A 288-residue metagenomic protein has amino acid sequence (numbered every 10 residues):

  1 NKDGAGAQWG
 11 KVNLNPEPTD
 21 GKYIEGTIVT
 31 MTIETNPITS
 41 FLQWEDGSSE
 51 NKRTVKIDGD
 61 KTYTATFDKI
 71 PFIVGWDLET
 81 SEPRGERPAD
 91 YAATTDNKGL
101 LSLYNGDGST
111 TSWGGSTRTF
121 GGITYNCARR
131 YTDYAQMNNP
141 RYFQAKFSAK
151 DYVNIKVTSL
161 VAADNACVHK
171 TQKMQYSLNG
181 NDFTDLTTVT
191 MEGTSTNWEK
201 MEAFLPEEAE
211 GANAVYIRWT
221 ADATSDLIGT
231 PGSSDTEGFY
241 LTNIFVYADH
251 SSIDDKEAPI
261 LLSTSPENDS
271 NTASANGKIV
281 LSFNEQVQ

Functional and structural regions predicted by a protein language model:
N1, R53-I70: Conserved "repeat-terminator" motif of extracellular CCP/Sushi domains
I28-K52: Surface-exposed interfaces of beta-sheet-rich extracellular modules
I70-D107: Extracellular carbohydrate-recognition regions
G75, A166, F183, T187-S252: Terminal, low-complexity interaction segments
G99-D151, F239-Y240: Surface-exposed, low-complexity/disordered Ser/Thr/Gly/Pro/Asn-rich loops and linkers
D151-V153, A162-K170: Extended, low-complexity, turn-rich repeat/linker tracts enriched in Gly/Pro/Ser/Thr and Asp/Glu that occur
M174-S177: Conserved Ser/Thr-centered positions that define the repeating blades of beta-propeller domains
I253-Q288: N-terminal non-catalytic regions of secreted/periplasmic and cell-surface proteins
